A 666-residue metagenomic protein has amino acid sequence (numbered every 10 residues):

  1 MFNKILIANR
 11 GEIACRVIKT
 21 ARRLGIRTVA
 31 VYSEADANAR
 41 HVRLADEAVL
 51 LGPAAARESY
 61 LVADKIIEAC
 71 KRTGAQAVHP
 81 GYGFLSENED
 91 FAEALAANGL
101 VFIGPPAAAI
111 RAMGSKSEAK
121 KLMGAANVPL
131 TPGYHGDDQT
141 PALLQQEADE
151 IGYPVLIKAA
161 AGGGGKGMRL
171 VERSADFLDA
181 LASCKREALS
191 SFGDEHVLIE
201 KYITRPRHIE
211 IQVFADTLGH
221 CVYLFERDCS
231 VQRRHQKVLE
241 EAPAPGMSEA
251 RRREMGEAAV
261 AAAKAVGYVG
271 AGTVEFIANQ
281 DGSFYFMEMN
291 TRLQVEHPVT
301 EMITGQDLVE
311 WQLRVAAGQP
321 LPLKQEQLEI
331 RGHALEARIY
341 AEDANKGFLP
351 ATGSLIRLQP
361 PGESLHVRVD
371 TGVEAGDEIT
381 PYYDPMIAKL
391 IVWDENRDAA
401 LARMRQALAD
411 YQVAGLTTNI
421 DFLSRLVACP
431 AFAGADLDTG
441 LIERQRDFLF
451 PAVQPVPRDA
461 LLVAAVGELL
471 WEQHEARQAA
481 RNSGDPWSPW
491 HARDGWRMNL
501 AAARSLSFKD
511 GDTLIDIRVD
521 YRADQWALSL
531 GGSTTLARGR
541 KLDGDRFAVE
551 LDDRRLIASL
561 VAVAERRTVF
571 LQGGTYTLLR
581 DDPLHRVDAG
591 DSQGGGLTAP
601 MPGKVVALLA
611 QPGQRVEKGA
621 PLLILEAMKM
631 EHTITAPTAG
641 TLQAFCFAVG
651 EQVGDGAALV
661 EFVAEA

Functional and structural regions predicted by a protein language model:
M1-V274, A278-H297: N-terminal beta-alpha lobe that positions the nucleotide/phosphoryl donor in ATP/NTP-coupled carboxylate activation
N3, K166-G167, P243, D384-L390 (+1 more regions): Short amphipathic alpha-helical segments
A77, E87-A94, E336, K346 (+1 more regions): Structured, non-catalytic alpha/beta "coupling" segments that mediate domain-domain communication and provide generic
A259, P298-S533, E651-A664: Catalytic cores of soluble metabolic enzymes centered on carboxylation/carboxyl-transfer
D307, D520-R546, E550-L556, E565: Conserved nucleotide-binding/hydrolysis modules and their immediate coupling elements across P-loop/ASCE NTPase motors
L323-R331, R446, F450, G574-A599: Long, charged amphipathic helices and adjacent flexible linkers at domain junctions
V587-A666: Structured functional modules or segments
